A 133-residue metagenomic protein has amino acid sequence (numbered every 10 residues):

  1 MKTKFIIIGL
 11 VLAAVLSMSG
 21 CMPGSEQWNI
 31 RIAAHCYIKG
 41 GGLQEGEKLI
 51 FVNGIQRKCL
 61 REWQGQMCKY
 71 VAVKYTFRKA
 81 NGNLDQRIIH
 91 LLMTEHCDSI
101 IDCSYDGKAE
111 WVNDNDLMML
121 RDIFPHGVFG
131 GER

Functional and structural regions predicted by a protein language model:
M1-K4: Positively charged n-region of N-terminal signal peptides that target proteins for export
I6-A13: Sec-dependent N-terminal signal peptides
V15-M18: Bacterial Sec-type N-terminal signal peptides, specifically the leucine/valine-rich hydrophobic h-region
C21-R133: Cystatin/cathelin-like cysteine-protease inhibitor module
